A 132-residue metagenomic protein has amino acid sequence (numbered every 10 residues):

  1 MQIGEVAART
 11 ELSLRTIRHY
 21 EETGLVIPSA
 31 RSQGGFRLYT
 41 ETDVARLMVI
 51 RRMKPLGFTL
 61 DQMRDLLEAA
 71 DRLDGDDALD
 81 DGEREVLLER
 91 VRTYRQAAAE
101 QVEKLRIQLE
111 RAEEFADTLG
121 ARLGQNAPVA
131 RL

Functional and structural regions predicted by a protein language model:
M1-T16: Polyanion-binding surface elements
Q2-G4, T42-L132: Arg/Lys-rich, alpha-helical DNA-contact motif
I17-Y20, I50: Conserved hydrophobic/aromatic packing and binding residues within compact polymer-binding modules
G24: Glycine-centered, phosphate/nucleic-acid-interacting loop/turn motifs that mediate DNA/RNA or nucleotide
I27-G34: Beta-hairpin "wing" of winged helix-turn-helix
G34-E41: Minor-groove-contacting beta-hairpin "wing" of winged helix-turn-helix DNA-binding domains
